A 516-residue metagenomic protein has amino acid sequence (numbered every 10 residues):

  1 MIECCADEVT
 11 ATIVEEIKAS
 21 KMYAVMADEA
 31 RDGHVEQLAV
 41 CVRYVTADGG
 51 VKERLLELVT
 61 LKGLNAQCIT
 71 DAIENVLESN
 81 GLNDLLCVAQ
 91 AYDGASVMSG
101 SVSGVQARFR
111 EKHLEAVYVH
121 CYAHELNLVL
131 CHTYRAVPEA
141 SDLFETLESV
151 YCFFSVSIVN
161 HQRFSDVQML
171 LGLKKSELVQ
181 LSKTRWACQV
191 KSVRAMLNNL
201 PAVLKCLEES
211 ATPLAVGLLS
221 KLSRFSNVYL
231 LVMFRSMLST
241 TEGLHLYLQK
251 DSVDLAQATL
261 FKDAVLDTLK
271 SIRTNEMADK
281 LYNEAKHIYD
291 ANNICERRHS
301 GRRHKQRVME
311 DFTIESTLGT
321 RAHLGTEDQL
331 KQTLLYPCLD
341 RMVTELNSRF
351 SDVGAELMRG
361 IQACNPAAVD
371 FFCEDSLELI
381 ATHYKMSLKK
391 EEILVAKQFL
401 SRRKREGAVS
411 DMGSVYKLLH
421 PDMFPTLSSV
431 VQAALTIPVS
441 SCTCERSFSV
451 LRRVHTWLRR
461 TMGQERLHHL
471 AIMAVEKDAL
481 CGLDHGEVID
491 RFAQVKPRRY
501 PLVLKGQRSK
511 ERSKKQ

Functional and structural regions predicted by a protein language model:
M1-Q516: Alpha-helical structural modules in large enzymes and assemblies
